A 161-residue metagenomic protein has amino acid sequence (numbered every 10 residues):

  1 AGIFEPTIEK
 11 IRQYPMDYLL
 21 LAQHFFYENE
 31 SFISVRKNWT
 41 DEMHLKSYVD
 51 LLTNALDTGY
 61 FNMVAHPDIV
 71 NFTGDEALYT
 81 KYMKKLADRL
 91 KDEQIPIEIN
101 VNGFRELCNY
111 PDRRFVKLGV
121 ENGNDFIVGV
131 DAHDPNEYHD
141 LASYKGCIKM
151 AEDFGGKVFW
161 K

Functional and structural regions predicted by a protein language model:
A1-E93, F154: Extended substrate/RNA-proximal surfaces in nucleic-acid metabolism proteins
E76-K161: Charged catalytic cores and adjacent phosphate/nucleic-acid-binding surfaces used for phosphate/nucleic-acid chemistry
